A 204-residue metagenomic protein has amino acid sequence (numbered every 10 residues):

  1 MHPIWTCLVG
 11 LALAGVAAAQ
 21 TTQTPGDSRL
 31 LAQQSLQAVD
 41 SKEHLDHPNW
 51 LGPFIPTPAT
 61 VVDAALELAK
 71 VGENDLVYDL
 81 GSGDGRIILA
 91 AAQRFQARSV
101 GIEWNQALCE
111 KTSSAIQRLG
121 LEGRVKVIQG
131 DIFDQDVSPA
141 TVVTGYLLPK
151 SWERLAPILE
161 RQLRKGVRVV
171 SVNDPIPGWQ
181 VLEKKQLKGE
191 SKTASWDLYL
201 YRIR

Functional and structural regions predicted by a protein language model:
T6-G15: Bacterial N-terminal signal peptides
Q20-D75: S-adenosyl-L-methionine
N74-G83: Conserved class I S-adenosyl-L-methionine
G85-L89: Glycine-rich SAM-binding Motif I of class I
R98-E103: Conserved SAM-binding motif I beta-strand of class I
N105-P139: S-adenosyl-L-methionine
S138-R154: A short SAM/SAH-binding and catalytic strip from SAM-dependent methyltransferases
K150-R204: C-terminal substrate-binding/active-site "lid" region of AdoMet-derived donor-dependent transferases
